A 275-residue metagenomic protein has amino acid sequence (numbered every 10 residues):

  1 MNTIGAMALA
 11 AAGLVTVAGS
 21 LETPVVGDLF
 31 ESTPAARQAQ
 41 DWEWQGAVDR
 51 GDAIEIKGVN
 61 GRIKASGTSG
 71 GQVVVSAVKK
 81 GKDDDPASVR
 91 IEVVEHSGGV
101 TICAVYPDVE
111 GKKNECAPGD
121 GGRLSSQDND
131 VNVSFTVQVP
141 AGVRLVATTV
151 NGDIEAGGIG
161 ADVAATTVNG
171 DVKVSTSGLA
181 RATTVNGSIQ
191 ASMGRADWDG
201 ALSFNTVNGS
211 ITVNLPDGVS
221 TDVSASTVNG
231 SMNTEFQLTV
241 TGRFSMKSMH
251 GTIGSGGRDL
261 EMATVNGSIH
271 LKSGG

Functional and structural regions predicted by a protein language model:
M1-G275: Intrinsically disordered, low-complexity terminal regions
